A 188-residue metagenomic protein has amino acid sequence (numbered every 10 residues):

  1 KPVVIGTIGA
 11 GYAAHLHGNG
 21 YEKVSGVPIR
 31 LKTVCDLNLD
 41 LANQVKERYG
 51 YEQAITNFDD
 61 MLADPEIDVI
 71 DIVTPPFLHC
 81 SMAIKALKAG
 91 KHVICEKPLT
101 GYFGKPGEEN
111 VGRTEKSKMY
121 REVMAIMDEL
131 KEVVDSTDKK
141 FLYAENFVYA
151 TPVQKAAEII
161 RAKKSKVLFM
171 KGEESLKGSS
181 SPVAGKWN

Functional and structural regions predicted by a protein language model:
K1-Y49: N-terminal Rossmann-like dinucleotide-binding module
K32, E52, E66-D68, L168: Conserved acidic residues
Q44-Y51, E109, V133: Short, conserved SAM-binding/catalytic segment of Class I S-adenosyl-L-methionine-dependent methyltransferases
Y51-F58: Conserved SAM-binding strand-loop segment of SAM-dependent methyltransferases
V69, C80-E145: Beta-strand-loop-alpha-helix segment that lines the small-molecule cofactor/substrate pocket of alpha/beta enzymes
V73-F77: N-terminal glycine-rich "phosphate-gripper" loop used for MgATP/nucleotide binding and carboxylate activation
D135-L142, F147-N188: Predominantly a Rossmann-like dinucleotide-binding segment in NAD(P)-dependent oxidoreductases
